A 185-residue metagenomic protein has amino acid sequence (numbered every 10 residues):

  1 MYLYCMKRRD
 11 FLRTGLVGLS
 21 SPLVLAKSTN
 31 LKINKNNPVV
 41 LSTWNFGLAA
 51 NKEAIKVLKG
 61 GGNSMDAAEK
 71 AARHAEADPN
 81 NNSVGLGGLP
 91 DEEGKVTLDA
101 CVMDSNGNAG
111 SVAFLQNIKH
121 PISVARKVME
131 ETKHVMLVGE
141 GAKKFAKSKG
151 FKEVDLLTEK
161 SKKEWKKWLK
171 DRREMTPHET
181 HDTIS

Functional and structural regions predicted by a protein language model:
Y2-L19: N-terminal secretory signal peptides and thylakoid transit peptides that target proteins across membranes
G15-L16, N30-S185: Alpha/propeptide regions of enzymes that mature by internal proteolysis
A26-S28: Boundary at the C-terminal end of the N-terminal hydrophobic targeting segment
